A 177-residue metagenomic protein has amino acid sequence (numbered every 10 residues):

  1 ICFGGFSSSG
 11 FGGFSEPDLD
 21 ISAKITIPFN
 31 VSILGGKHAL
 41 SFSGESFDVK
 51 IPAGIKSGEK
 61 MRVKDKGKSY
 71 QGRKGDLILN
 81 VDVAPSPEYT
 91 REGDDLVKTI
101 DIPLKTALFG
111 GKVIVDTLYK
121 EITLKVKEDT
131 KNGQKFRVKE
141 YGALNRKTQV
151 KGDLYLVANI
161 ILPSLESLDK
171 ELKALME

Functional and structural regions predicted by a protein language model:
I1-A39, Y70-Q71, E177: Post-J-domain flank of DnaJ/Hsp40 co-chaperones
F42: Extended basic (Lys/Arg/His-rich) segments that typically form rRNA-contacting surfaces in ribosomal proteins
E45-S46, K50-E177: Intrinsically disordered, low-complexity linker/assembly segments
